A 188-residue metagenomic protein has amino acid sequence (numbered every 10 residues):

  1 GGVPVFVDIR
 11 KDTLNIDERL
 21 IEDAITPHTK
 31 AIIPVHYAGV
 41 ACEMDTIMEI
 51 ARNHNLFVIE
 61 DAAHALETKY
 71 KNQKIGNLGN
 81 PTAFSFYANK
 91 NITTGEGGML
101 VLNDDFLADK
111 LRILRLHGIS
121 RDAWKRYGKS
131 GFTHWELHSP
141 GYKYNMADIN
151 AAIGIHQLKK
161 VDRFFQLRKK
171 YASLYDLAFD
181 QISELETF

Functional and structural regions predicted by a protein language model:
G1: Structured binding elements
D8, R19, D23, A31-V35 (+5 more regions): PLP-dependent aminotransferase class I/II
D12-T13, G39, K90: Glycine-/small-residue-rich active-site loops that bind phosphorylated ligands and cofactors
K30-A31, F57, P81: Short, Asp-centered acidic motifs that coordinate Mg2+ and/or phosphate in catalytic or ligand-binding sites
V35, I59-E60: Hydrophobic residues in beta-strands of the RecA-like P-loop NTPase core, especially within AAA+ ATPase
E60-T94, T133-H138: Conserved active-site segment immediately N-terminal to the catalytic lysine that forms the internal aldimine
F84-S85, G98-N103, I155: Short beta-strand-to-turn element immediately C-terminal to the catalytic PLP-Schiff-base lysine in fold type I
